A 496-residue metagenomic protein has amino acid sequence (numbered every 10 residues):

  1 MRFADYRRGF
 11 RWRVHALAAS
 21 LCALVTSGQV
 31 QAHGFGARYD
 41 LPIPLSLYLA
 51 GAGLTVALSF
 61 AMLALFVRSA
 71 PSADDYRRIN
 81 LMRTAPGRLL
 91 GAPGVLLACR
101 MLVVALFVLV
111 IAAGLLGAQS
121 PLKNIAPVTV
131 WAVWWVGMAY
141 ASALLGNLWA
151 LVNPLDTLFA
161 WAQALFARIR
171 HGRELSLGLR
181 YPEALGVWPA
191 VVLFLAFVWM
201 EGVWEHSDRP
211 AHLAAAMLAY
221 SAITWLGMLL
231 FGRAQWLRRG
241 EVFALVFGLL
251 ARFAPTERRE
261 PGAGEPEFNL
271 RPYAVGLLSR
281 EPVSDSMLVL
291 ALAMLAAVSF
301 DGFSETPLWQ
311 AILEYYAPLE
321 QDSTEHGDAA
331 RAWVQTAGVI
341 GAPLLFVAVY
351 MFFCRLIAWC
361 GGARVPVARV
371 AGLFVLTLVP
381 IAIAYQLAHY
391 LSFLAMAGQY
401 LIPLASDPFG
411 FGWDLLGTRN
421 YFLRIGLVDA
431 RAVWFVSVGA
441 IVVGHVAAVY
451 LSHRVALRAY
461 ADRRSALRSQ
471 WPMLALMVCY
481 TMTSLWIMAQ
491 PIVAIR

Functional and structural regions predicted by a protein language model:
L17-L21, V25-T26, A32-P272, S286 (+1 more regions): Transmembrane-helix bundle segments that line or gate the permeation/cavity pathway in multi-pass membrane proteins
A32-A37, W161-A167, P307-H326, Y400-I425 (+1 more regions): Membrane-interfacial helical/loop segments at transmembrane boundaries in membrane proteins
F35-A52, G87, L122-A132, G276-S279 (+2 more regions): Membrane-interface segments at the starts/ends of alpha-helical transmembrane spans
G51, L158, P182-A190, P282 (+2 more regions): Hydrophobic alpha-helical transmembrane segments
M138-A143, D285-G302, T377-Y400, M477-M482: Hydrophobic alpha-helical membrane-insertion segments
P307-I402: Long, well-ordered mid-to-C-terminal structural blocks that present hydrophobic/aromatic surfaces
L378-Q386, Y390, M396-H453, A461 (+1 more regions): Hydrophobic alpha-helical transmembrane segments and adjacent short intramembrane/lumenal linkers of inner/organellar
S484-R496: Juxtamembrane boundary at the C-terminal end of a transmembrane helix
